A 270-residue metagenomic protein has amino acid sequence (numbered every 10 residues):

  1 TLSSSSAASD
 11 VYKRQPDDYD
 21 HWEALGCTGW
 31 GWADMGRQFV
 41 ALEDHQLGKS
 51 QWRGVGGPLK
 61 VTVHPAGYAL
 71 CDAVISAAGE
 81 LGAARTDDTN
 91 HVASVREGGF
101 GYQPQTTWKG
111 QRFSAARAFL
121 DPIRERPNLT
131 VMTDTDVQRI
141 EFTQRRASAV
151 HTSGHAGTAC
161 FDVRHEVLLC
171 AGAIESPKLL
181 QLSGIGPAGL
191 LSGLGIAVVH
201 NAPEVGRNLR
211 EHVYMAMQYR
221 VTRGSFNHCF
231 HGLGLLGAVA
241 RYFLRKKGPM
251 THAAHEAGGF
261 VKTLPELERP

Functional and structural regions predicted by a protein language model:
T1-A8, Y12: Single conserved hydrophobic/aromatic residue that forms the stacking wall/gate of nucleotide- or nucleobase-binding
D18, E23-A147, A216-V239: Conserved redox-cofactor binding core of oxidoreductases
G31-W32, R85-D88, T133, A188-S192 (+4 more regions): Acidic/polar loop patches that form or flank catalytic/metal-binding clefts of enzymes that bind anionic ligands
Q38, I140-E141, A147-P249: Glycine-rich loop(s) and the adjacent beta-strand/alpha-helix scaffold that form part
G110-Q111, K247-T251: Short Gly/Pro-enriched turn/cap motifs at secondary-structure boundaries
A257-P270: C-terminal catalytic lobe of FAD-dependent flavoproteins
